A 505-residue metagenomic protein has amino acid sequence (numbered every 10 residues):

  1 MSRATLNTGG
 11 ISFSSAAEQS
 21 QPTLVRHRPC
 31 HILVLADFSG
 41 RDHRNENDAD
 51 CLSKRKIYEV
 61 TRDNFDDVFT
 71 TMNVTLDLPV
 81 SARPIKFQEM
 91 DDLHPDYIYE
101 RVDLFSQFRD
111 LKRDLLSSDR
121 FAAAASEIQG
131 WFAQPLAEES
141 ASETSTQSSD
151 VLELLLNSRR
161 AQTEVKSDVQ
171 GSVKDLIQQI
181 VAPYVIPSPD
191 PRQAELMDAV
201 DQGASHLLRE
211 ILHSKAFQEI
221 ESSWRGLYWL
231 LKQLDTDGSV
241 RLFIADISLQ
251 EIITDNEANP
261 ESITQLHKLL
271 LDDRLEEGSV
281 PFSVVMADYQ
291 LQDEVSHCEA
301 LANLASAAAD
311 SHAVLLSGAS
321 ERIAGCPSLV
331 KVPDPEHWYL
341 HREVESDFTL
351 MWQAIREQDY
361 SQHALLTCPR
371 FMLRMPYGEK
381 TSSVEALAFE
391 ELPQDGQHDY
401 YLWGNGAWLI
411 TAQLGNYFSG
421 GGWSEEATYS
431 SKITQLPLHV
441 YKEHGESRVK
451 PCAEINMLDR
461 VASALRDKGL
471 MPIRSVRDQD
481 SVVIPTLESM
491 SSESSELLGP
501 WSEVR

Functional and structural regions predicted by a protein language model:
M1-E18, P22, E143-Q250, D255: N-terminal-proximal low-complexity accessory segments that begin disordered and transition into the first
S2-Y97: Compact, well-ordered interaction domains used in eukaryotic information-processing assemblies
V74-Q193, V200, A204-L207: Long, charged, helix-rich clamp/arm modules that form nucleic acid-engaging surfaces of large nucleic-acid-processing
L93, L249-I253, I323-A324: A short acidic, often aromatic-flanked loop/helix-cap motif at beta-alpha or helix-coil junctions that lines enzyme
A122-Q129, K215-S222, G325-C326: Short, glycine/acidic-rich hinge or "gate" loops at secondary-structure transitions that mediate conformational
E139-P189, L212, D235, D246-I247 (+1 more regions): A glycine- and small-residue-enriched flexible loop/hinge signal that marks low-structured segments
S223-W224, A258-L271, S296-A307: Well-ordered, non-membrane alpha-helical segments in soluble/globular domains
L242-L275: A short, well-structured beta->alpha microelement
